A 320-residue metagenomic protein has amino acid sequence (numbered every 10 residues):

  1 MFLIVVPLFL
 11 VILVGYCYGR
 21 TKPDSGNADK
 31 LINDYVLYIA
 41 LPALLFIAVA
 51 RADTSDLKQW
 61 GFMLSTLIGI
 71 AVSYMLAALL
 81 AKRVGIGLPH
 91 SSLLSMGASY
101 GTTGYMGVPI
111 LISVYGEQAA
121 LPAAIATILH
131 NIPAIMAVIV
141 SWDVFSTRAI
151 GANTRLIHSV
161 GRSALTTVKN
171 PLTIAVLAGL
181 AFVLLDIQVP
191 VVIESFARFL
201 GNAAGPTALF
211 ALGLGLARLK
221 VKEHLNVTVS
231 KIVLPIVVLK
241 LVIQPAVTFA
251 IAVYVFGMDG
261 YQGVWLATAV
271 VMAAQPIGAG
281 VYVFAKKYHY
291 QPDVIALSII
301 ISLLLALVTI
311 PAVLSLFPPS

Functional and structural regions predicted by a protein language model:
M1-S320: Alpha-helical transmembrane segments of multi-pass small-molecule/ion transporters
